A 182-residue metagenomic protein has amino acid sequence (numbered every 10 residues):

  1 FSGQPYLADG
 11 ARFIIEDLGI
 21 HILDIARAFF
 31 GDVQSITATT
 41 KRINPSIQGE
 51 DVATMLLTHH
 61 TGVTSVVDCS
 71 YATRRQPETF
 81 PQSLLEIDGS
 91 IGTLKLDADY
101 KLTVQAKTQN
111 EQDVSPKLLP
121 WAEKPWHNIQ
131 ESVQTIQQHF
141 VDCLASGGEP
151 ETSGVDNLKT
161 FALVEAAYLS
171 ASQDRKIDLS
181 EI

Functional and structural regions predicted by a protein language model:
F1-I47, D174: Predominantly a Rossmann-like dinucleotide-binding segment in NAD(P)-dependent oxidoreductases
A11-R12, K124-N128, S146-P150: Active-site rim elements
I15-G19, Q48, I129-V133, P150-N157: Aromatic-acidic/polar surface patches that form glycan- and anion
I22-L23, V133-Q138, V164: A general structural signal for well-ordered alpha-helical segments in protein cores
I36-T39, D68, S180: Solvent-exposed beta-strand sheet faces enriched in polar/charged residues
P45-E50, H60-T135: NAD(P)-dinucleotide binding in Rossmann-like oxidoreductases
H60, H139-I182: C-terminal helix-rich "cap/oligomerization" subdomain common to oxidoreductases
